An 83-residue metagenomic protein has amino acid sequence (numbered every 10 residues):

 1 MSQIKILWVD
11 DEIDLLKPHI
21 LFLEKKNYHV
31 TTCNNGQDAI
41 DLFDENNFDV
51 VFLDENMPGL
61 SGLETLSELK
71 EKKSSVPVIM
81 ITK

Functional and structural regions predicted by a protein language model:
D10, D54, T82: Active-site residues of response regulator receiver
K17-L21, K25: Charged docking surfaces used in two-component/phosphorelay signaling
N27-N34, L42: Short hydrophobic/Thr-rich beta-strand motif most characteristic of the beta2 strand and flanking loop of CheY-like
N34-D38, S61-E64: Acidic catalytic/metal-coordinating carboxylates
D41, L63-S74: Short amphipathic alpha-helix used as the core "switch/output" element in two-component signaling
N46-F52: Active-site beta3 strand of CheY-like receiver
M57: Receiver (REC) domain active-site loop signature in two-component systems and cognate sites in sensor histidine kinases
S75-K83: A short, hydrophobic beta-strand element within the central beta-sheet of small alpha/beta folds
